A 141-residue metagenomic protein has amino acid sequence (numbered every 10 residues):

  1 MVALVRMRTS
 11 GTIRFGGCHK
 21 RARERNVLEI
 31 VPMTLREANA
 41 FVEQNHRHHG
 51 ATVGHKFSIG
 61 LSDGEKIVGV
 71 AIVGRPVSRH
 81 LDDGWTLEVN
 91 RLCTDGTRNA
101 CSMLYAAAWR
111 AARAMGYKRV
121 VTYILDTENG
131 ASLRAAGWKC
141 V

Functional and structural regions predicted by a protein language model:
V2-F15: Intrinsically disordered, low-complexity regulatory segments in tyrosine-phosphorylation signaling proteins
R6, A22-E24, D95: Short acidic/polar alpha-helix capping motifs at helix-coil junctions
T12-T52: Short amphipathic alpha-helix that is part of the acyltransferase structural core
E29-P32, K56, S62-D63, G74-V141: Acyl-donor binding region in acyl/amide transferases
E65-I67: Residue-level signal for glycine
V70: Short glycine-/small-residue motifs
